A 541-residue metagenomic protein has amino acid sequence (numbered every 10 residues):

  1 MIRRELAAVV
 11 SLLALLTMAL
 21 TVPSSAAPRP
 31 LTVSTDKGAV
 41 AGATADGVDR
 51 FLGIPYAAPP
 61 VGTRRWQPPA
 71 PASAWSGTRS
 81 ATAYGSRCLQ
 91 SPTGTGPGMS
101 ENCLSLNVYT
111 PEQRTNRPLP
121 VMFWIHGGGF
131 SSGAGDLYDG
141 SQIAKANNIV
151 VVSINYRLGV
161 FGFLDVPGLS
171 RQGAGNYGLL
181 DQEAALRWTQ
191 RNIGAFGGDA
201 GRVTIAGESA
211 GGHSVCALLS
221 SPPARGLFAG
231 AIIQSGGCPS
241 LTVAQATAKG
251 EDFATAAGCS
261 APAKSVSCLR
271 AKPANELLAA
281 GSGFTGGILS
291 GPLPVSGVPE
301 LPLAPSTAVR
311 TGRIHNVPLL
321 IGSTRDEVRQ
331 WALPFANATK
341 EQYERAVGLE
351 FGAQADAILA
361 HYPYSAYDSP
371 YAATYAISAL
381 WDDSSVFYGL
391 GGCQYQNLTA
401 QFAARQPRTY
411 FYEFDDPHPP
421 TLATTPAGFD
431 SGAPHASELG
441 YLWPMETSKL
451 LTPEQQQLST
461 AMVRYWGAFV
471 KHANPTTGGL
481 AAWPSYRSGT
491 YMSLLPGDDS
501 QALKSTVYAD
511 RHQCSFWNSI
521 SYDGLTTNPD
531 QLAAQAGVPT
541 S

Functional and structural regions predicted by a protein language model:
I2-A26: Secretory targeting and sorting signals
A27-N176, S448-M462, A473-G479, S500 (+1 more regions): Non-catalytic accessory segments of hydrolases
P92-G94, R191, R225, Q234-L349 (+1 more regions): Substrate-access "cap/lid" subdomains that shape and gate the entrance to catalytic or ligand-binding pockets
C103, G173-G194, Q245, E251-D252: Alpha/beta-hydrolase active-site loop
G127, Y177-D181, S209-G212: Active-site loop->helix "elbow" adjoining a glycine-rich segment at hydrolase catalytic centers
F196-E208: Alpha/beta-hydrolase fold nucleophile elbow
G212-A224: Short glycine-enriched nucleophile-adjacent loop and the immediately C-terminal alpha-helix near the catalytic center
G392-S541: Mobile gating loops/cap/lid regions near enzyme active sites that modulate substrate access
